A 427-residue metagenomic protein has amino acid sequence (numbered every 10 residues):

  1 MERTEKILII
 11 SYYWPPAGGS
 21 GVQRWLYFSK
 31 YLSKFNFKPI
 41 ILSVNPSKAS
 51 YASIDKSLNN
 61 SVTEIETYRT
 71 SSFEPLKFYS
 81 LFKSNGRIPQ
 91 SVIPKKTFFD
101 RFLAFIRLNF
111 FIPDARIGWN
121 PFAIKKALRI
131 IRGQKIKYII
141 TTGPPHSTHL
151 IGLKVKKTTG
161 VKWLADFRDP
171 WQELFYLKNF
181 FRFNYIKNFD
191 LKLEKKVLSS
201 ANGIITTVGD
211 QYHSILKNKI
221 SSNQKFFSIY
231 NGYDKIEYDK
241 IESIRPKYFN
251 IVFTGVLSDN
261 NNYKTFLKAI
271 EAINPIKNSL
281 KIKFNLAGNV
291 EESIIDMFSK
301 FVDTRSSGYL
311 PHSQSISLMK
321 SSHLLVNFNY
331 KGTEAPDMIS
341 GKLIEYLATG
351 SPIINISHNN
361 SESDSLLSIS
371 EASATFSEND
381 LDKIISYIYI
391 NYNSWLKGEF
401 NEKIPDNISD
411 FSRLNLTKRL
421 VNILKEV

Functional and structural regions predicted by a protein language model:
E2-W25, L42-S47, F253: Nucleotide-activated donor-dependent transferases that construct or modify glycoconjugates
V44-P121: A conserved catalytic-core segment of Leloir-type glycosyltransferases
K125-L128, S147-L150, K154-T158, W171-Q172 (+1 more regions): Membrane-proximal helix-turn-helix segments that form the acceptor-binding/catalytic region of lipid-linked
N202, M319-P336: Acidic donor-binding loop of glycosyltransferase active sites
I205, I244-N261, L267-I270, L416: Conserved donor-binding/catalytic core segment of Leloir-type glycosyltransferases
D210, I229-G232: Carbohydrate-associated surface elements
K277-K281, G288, E292-S317: Nucleotide-activated donor-binding/catalytic signature segment of Leloir-type glycosyltransferases, i.e., the conserved
N379-I385, N393-E426: A charged, aromatic-enriched C-terminal amphipathic alpha-helix characteristic of glycosyltransferases across folds
